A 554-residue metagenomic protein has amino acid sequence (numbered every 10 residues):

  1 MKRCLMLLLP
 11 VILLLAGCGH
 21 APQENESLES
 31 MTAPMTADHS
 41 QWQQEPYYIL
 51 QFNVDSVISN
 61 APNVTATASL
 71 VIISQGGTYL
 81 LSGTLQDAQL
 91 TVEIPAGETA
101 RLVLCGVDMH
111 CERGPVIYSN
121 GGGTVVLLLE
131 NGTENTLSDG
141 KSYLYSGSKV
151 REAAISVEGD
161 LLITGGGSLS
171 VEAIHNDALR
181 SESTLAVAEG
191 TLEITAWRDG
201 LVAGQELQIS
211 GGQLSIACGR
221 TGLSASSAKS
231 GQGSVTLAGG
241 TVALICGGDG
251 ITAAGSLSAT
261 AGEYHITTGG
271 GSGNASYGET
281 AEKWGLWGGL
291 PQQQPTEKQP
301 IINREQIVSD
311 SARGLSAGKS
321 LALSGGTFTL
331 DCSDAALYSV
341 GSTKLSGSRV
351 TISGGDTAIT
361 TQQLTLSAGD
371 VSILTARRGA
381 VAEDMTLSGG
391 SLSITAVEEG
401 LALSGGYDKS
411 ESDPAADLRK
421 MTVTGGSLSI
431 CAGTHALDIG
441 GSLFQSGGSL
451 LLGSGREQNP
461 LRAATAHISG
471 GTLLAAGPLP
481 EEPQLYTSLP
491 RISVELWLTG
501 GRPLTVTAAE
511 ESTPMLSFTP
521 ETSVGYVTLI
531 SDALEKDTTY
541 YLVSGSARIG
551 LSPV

Functional and structural regions predicted by a protein language model:
R3-A21: Sec-dependent N-terminal signal peptides of Gram-positive bacterial secreted proteins and lipoproteins
C18-V554: A composition-driven surface/loop motif
